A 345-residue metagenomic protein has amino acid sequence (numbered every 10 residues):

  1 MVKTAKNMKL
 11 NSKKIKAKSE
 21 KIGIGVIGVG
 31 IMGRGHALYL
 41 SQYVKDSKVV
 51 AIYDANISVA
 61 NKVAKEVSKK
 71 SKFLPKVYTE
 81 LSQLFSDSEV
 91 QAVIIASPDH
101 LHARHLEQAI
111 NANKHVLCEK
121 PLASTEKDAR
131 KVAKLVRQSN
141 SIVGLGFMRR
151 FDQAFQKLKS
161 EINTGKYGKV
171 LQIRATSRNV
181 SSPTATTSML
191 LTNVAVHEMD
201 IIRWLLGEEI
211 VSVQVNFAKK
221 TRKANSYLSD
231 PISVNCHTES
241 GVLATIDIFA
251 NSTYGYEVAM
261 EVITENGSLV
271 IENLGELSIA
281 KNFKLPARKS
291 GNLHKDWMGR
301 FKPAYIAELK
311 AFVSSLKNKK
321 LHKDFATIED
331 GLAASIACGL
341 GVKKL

Functional and structural regions predicted by a protein language model:
M1-K18, A92-I94, A311-L345: C-terminal helix-rich "cap/oligomerization" subdomain common to oxidoreductases
V2-K70: N-terminal Rossmann-like dinucleotide-binding module
G35, A55, V59, T253 (+2 more regions): Active-site loop of classical SDR/Rossmann-like NAD(P)-dependent oxidoreductases, centered on the catalytic Tyr-X3-Lys
H36, F73-L135: Beta-loop-alpha module in the N-terminal Rossmann-like domain of NAD(P)-dependent dehydrogenases, especially those
I95, C118, V143-L145, I271: Hydrophobic residues in well-ordered beta-strands that form the structural core
A123-S182: A contiguous active-site-proximal alpha/beta segment in oxidoreductase catalytic domains
V180-L243, I248-G255, E329: Rossmann-like dinucleotide-binding domain that binds NAD(P)(H)
A224-Y227, E239-A307: NAD(P)-dinucleotide binding in Rossmann-like oxidoreductases
